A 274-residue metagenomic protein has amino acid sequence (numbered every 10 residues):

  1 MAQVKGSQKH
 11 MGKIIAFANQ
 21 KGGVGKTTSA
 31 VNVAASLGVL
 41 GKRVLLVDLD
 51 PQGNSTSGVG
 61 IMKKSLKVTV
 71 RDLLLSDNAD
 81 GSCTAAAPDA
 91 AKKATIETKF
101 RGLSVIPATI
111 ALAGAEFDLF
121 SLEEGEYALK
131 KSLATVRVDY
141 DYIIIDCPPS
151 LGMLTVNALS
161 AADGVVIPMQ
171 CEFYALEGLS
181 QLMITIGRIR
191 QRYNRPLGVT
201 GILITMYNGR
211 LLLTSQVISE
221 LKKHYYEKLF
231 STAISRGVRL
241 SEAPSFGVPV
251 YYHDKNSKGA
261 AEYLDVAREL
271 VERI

Functional and structural regions predicted by a protein language model:
M1-I274: P-loop NTP-binding core
